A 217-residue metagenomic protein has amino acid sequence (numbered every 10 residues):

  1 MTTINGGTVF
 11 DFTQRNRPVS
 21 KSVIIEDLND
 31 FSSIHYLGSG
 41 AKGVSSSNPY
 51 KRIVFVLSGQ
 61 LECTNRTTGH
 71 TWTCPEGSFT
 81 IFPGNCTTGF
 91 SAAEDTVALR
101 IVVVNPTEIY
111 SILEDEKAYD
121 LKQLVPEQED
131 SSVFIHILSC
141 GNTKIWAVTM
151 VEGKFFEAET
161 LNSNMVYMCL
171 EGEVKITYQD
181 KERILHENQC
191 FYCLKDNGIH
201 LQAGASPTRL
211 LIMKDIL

Functional and structural regions predicted by a protein language model:
M1-G38, K42-V44, T71-E76, T80 (+2 more regions): A short, N-terminal "cap"/entry segment at the start of jelly-roll beta-barrel domains of the cupin/DSBH fold
E26, K42-N48, N65, W72 (+6 more regions): Short histidine-centered beta-strand/loop micro-motifs that create catalytic or ligand/metal-coordination sites
L37-S39, V56, C74, F82 (+5 more regions): Hydrophobic residues in beta-strands and at strand termini
A41-G43, E62, S78-T80, G84-F90 (+3 more regions): Histidine-centered metal-chelating micro-motifs
N48-C63, M150-V151, T160-K175: Short, conserved beta-strand element in jelly-roll/cupin
T67-G84, Q179-D196: Short acidic-glycine-tyrosine-enriched beta hairpin
G84-I109, K195-L217: Ligand-binding loop in jelly-roll beta-barrel domains
